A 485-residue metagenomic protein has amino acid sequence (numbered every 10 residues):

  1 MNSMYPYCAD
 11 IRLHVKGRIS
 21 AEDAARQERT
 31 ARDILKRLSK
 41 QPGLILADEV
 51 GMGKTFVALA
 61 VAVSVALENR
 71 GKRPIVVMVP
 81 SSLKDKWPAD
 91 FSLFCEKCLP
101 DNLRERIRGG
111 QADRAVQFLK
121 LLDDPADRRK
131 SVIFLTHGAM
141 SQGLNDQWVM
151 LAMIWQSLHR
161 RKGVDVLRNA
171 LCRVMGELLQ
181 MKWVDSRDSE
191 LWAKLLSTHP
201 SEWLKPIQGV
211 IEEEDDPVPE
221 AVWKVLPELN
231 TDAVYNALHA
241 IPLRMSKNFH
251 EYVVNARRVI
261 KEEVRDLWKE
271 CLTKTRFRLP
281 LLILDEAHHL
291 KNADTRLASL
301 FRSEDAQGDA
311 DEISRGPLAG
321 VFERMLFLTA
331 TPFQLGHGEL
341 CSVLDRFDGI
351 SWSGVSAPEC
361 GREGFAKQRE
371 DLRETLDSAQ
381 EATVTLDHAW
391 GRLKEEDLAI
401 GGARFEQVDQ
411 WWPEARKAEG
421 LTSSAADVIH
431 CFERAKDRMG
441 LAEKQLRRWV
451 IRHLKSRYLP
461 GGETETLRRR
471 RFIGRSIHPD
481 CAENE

Functional and structural regions predicted by a protein language model:
M1-M4, L119-L272, R278, G401 (+1 more regions): Coupling/switch/interface segments within P-loop NTPase motor domains and analogous charged loops in nucleic-acid
Y5-I45: Conserved pre-motif I regulatory segment
D33-S39, T55-G71, G316-L318, D345: Walker A/P-loop NTP-binding motif
K36-P42, N69, M245-V253, W268-P280 (+2 more regions): Short basic/glycine-enriched coil/helix segment immediately N-terminal to the Walker B
E49, D285-E286: Walker B catalytic acidic pair
T55-A60, G71-Q111, H137-D146, W203 (+2 more regions): Conserved Walker A/P-loop ATP-binding site and its immediately adjacent core in helicase/helicase-like ATPase domains
V57, H288-S303, G336-H337: Conserved ATPase-coupling elements of RecA-like P-loop NTPase cores
D85-A89, L93-R108, L281, F301-R457: Conserved P-loop NTPase motor "coupling/switch" region that bridges the ATPase
